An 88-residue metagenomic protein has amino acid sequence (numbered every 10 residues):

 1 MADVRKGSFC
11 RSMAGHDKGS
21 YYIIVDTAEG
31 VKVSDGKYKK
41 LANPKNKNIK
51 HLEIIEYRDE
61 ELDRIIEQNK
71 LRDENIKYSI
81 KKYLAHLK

Functional and structural regions predicted by a protein language model:
M1-K6, M13, I24-K88: Ferredoxin-like alpha/beta domains used as RNA- or RNAP-binding modules
G15-K18: Short, charged beta-turn/beta-strand-edge "cap" motif at the junction between a beta-strand and an adjacent loop
